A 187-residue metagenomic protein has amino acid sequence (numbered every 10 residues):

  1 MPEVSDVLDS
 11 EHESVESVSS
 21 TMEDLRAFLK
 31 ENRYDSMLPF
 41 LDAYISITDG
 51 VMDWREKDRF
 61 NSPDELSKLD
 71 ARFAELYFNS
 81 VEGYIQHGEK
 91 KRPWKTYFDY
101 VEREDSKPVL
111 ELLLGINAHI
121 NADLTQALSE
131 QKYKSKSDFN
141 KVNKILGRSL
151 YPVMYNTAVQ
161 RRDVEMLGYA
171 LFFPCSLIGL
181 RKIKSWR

Functional and structural regions predicted by a protein language model:
M1-K68, E75, S80: Leu/Val/Ala/Ile-rich N-terminal alpha-helices, chiefly Sec-type signal peptides and the beginnings
R26, R33, R55, R59 (+7 more regions): Arginine residue identity/basic-tract feature
Y44-S135, L146: Long acidic/polar interaction regions in large eukaryotic complex-forming proteins
D99-R187: Elongated scaffolding segments in large macromolecular assemblies, built predominantly from amphipathic alpha-helices
